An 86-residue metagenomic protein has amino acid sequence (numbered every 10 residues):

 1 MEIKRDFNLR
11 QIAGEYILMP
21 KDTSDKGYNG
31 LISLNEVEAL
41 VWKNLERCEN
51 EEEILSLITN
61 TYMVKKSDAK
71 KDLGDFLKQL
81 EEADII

Functional and structural regions predicted by a protein language model:
M1-K43: Acidic, low-complexity/disordered tracts enriched in E/D and polar residues
G30-I86: Long, charge-rich, low-complexity alpha-helical segments
